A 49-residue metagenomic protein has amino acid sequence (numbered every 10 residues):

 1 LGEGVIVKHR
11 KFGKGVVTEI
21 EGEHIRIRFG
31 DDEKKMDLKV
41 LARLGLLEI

Functional and structural regions predicted by a protein language model:
L1-R10: Short coil-to-beta transition motif at edge beta-strands of beta-rich domains
V7, G15-V17: Conserved hydrophobic positions within beta-strands
V17-E19, R26: Secondary-structure boundary/capping motif
H24-G45: A short macromolecule-binding patch
